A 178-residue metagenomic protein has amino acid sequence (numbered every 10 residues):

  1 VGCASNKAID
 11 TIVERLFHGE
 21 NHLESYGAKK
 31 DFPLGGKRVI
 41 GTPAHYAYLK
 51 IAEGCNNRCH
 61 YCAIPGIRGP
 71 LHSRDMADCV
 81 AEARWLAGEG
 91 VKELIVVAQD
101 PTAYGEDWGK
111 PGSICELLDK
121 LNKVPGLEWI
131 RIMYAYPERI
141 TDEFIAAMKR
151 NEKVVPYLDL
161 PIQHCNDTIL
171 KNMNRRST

Functional and structural regions predicted by a protein language model:
V1-Y104, E143, L158: Proteins enriched for Cys/Gly/acidic motifs involved in redox and nucleic-acid/cofactor modification
G88-T178: Conserved SAM/AdoMet-binding glycine-rich loop
